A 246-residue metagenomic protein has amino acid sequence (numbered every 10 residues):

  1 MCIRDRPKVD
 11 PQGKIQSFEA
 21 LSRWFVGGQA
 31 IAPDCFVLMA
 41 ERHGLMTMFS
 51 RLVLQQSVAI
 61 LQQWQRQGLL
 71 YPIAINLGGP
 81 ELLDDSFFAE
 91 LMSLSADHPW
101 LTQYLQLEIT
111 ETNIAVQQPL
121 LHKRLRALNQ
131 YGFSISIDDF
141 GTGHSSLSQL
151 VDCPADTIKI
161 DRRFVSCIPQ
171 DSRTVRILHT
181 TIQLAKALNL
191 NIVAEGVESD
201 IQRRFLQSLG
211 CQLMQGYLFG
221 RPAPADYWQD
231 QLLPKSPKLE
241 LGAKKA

Functional and structural regions predicted by a protein language model:
M1-M39, N76, I137, G220-A223 (+1 more regions): Active-site core of bacterial EAL-family cyclic-dinucleotide phosphodiesterase domains
D10, K14-E19, W24, L45-L121 (+1 more regions): Catalytic core of bacterial c-di-GMP phosphodiesterases, primarily the EAL and HD-GYP domains, capturing alpha-helical
G27, G78-D85, Y104-P119, Y131-A246: EAL-family c-di-GMP phosphodiesterase catalytic domain
D34, A40-H43, D171-V175: Short, conserved loop/turn and helix-capping segments at secondary-structure boundaries that abut family-defining
R124: Conserved functional hotspot residues or short segments at active or partner-binding sites across diverse domains
